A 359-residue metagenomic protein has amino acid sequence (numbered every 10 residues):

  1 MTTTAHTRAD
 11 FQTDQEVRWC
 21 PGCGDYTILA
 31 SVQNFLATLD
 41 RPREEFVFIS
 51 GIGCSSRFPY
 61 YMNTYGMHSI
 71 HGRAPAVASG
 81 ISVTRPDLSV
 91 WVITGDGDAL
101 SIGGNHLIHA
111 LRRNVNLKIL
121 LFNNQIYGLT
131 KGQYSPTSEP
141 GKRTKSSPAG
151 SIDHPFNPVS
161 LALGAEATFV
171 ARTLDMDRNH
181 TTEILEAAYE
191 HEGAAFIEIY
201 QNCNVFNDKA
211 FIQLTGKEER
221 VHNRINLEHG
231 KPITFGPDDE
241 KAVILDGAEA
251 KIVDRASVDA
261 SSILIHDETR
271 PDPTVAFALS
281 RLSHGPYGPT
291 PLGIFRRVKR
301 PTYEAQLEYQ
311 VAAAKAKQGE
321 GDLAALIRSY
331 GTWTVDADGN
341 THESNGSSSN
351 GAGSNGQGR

Functional and structural regions predicted by a protein language model:
M1-A5, D14, V205-R359: Flexible, low-complexity linker and terminal segments
M1-L88, A316-G358: Thiamine diphosphate
Q15, P42-F46, T84-V90, R112-K118 (+4 more regions): Short coil/turn connectors at secondary-structure junctions
W19-P21, V92-T94, F169-L174: Short catalytic-loop micro-motif centered on adjacent basic/acidic residues
A30-F35, I102-H106, T181-T182, V275-R281: Short alpha-helical segments and helix-capping/turn motifs at coil-helix boundaries
I52-G128, T182: Thiamine diphosphate
G53-C54, N124, N202, K299-P301: Short, glycine-/Ser/Thr-/acidic-enriched flexible segments
I102-G103, H109-L117, F122, I126-P271: Glycine-rich ThDP/TPP pyrophosphate-binding loop and its adjacent helix/strand module within ThDP-dependent enzymes
